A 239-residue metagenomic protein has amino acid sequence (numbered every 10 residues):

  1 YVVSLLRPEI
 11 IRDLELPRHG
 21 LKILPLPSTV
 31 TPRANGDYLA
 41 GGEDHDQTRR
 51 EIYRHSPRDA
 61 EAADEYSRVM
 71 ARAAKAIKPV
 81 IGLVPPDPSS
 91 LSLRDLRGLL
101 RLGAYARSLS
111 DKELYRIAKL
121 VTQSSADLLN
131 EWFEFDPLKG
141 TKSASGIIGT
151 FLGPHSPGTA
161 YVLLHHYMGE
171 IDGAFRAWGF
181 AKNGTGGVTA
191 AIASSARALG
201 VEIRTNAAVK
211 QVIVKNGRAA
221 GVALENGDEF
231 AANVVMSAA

Functional and structural regions predicted by a protein language model:
Y1-S89: N-terminal glycine-rich phosphate/pyrophosphate-binding loop and immediately adjacent elements
R12, H19, L138-T141, A198 (+1 more regions): Acidic/polar loop patches that form or flank catalytic/metal-binding clefts of enzymes that bind anionic ligands
V30, G221-A223: Residue-level detector of beta-strand face positions
N35-D37, R218, N226-E229: Short acidic/polar mixed-charge low-complexity motifs
A71-L199: Active-site/ligand-binding neighborhood in enzyme catalytic cores
E202-A220: A conserved short coil-to-beta-strand element within the FAD-binding core of flavoproteins
L224-V234, A238: Core beta-strand elements of the Rossmann-like FAD/NAD(P) dinucleotide-binding domain in flavoenzyme oxidoreductases
